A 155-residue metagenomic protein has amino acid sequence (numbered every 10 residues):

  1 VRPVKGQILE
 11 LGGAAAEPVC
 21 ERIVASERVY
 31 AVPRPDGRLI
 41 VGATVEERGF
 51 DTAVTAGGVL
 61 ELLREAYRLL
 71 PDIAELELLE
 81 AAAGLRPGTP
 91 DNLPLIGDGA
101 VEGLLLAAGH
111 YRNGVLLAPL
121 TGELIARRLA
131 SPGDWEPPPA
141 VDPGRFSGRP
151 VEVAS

Functional and structural regions predicted by a protein language model:
V1-E102: Active-site substrate-recognition segment that forms the wall of the catalytic cavity or substrate channel
S26, D72-S155: C-terminal catalytic lobe of FAD-dependent flavoproteins
